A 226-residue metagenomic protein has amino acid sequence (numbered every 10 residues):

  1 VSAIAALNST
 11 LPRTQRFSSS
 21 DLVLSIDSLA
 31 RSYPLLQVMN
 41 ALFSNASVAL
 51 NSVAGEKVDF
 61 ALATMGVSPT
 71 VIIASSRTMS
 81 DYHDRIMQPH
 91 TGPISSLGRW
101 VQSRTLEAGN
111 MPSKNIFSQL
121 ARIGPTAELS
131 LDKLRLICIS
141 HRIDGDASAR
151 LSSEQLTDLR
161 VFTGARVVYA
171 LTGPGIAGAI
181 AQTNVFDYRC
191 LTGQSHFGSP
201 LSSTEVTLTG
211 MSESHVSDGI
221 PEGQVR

Functional and structural regions predicted by a protein language model:
S2-L22, L29-T105, R166: Conserved AMP-binding/adenylation subdomain of ANL enzymes
S18, D27, L36, L201 (+1 more regions): Eukaryote-biased feature marking scaffold/signaling PDZ-domain proteins and nuclear chromatin regulators
L22-L24, V225: Short, well-ordered beta-strand segments
S25-I26, S140: Short hydrophobic segments within beta-strands
I26-L29, R160-V161: Short low-complexity stretches enriched in small and charged residues
S28-A30, A147-S148: Residues that cap or flank secondary-structure elements
G109-R226: Conserved AMP-binding/adenylate-forming
